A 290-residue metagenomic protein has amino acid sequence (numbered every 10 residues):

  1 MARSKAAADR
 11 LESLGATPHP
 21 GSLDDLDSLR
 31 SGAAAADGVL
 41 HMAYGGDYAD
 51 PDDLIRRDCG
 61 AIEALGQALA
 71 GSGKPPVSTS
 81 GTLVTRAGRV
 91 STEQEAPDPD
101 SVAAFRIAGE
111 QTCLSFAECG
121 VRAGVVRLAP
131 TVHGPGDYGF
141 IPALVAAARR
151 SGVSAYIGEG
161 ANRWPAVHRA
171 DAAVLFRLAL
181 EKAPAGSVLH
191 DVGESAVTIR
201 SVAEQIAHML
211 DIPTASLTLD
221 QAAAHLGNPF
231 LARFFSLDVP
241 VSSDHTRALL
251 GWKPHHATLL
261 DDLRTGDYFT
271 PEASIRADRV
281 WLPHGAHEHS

Functional and structural regions predicted by a protein language model:
A2-E63, Q67: NAD(P)H-binding glycine-rich loop region in Rossmannoid oxidoreductase-like domains and their noncatalytic homologs
G21, A232-S290: C-terminal amphipathic/interface module of NAD(P)-dependent oxidoreductases and related NAD-binding regulators
V39, D171-F176, D191, V202 (+2 more regions): Non-catalytic, hydrophobic alpha-helical segments
G60-A103: Conserved Rossmann-fold NAD(P)-dependent oxidoreductase catalytic core, especially the SDR/UDP-sugar
I107, V132-A143, R150-S151, L178-L189 (+1 more regions): Glycine/proline-rich active-site loop of Rossmann-fold NAD(P)-dependent oxidoreductases
E110-P135, F140: Conserved beta-loop-beta element that borders a ligand/cofactor-binding pocket
A146-V167: A conserved pocket-lining segment of Rossmann-fold NAD(P)-dependent short-chain dehydrogenase/reductase
L175-F234, P271-E272, R276-S290: Mid/C-terminal beta-alpha module of Rossmann-like enzyme folds, strongest in SDR-family dehydrogenases/epimerases
